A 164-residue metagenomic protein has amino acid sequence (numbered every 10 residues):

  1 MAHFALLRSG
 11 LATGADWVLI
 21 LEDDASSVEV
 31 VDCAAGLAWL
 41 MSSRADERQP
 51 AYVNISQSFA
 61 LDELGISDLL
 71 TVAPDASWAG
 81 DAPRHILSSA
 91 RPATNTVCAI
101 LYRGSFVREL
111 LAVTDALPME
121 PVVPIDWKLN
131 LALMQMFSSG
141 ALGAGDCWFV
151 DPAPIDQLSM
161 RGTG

Functional and structural regions predicted by a protein language model:
M1-L21, A25-G164: An acidic/histidine-cluster motif and surrounding catalytic segment that typifies divalent-metal-assisted enzyme active
